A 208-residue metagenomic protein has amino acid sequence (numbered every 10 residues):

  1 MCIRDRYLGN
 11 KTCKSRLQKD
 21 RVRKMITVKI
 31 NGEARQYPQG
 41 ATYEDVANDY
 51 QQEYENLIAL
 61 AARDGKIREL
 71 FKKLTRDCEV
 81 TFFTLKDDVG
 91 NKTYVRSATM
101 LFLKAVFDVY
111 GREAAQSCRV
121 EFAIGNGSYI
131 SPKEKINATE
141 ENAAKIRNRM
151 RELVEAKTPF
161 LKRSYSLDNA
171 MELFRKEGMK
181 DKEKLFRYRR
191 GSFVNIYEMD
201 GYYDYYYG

Functional and structural regions predicted by a protein language model:
M1-R6: Conserved small/polar residues in nucleotide/adenosyl-binding loops
Y7-N10, D20: Intrinsic-disorder-associated, low-complexity terminal segments enriched in Asp/Asn/His/Tyr and depleted of Lys/Arg
T12, N48, E140-E141: Intrinsically disordered, low-complexity serine/threonine-rich segments
S15-R16: Short, low-complexity intrinsically disordered segments enriched in A/P/G/S/L with frequent Arg, especially at protein
R21-T99, K104-I124, K135, N148-R149: Ubiquitin-like/PB1-type beta-grasp interaction modules and other compact soluble beta-rich domains
I124, K133-Y207: Non-catalytic interaction/regulatory segments
N126-S128: M16 family metallopeptidases and their MPP-like homologs
